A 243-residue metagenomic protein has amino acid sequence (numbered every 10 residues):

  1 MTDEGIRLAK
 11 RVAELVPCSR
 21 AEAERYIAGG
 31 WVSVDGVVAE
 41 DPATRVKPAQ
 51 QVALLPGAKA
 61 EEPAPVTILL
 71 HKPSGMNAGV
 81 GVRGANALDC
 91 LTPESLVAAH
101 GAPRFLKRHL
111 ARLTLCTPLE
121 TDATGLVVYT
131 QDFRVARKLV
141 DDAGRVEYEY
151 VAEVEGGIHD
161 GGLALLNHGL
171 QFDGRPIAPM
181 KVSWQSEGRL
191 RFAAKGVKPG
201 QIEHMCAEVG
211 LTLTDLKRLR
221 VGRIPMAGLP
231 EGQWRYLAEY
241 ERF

Functional and structural regions predicted by a protein language model:
T2-F243: Basic, flexible Lys/Arg- and Gly-enriched helix-loop patches that mediate nucleic-acid binding at interfaces with rRNA
